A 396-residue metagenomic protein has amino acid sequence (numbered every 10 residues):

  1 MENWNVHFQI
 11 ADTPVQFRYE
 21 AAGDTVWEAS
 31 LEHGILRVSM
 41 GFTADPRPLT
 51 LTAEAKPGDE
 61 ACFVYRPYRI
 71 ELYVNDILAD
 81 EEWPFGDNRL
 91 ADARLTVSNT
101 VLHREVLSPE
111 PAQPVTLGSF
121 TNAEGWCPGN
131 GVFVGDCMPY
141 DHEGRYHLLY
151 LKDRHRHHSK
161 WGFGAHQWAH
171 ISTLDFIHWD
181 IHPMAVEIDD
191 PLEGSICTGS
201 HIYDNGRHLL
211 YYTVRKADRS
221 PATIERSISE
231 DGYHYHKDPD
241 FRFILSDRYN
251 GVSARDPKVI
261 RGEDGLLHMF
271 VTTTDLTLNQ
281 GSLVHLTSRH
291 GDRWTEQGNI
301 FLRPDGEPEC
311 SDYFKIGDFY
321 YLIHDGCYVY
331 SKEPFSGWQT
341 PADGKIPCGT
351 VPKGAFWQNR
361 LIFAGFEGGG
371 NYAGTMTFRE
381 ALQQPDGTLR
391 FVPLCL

Functional and structural regions predicted by a protein language model:
M1-H7: Short surface loop/edge beta-strand patches of beta-sandwich-type extracellular domains that form ligand-contact sites
H7-T13, Y65-R66: Solvent-exposed strand-to-loop "edge" motifs in beta-rich extracellular domains
R18-A61, R66-P84, R89-D256, I260-S311 (+2 more regions): Beta-rich carbohydrate-recognition and catalytic domains
P352: Histidine-centered metal-chelating micro-motifs
A355-Q358: Mobile "lid/hinge" segments at catalytic clefts and subdomain interfaces of large enzymes
